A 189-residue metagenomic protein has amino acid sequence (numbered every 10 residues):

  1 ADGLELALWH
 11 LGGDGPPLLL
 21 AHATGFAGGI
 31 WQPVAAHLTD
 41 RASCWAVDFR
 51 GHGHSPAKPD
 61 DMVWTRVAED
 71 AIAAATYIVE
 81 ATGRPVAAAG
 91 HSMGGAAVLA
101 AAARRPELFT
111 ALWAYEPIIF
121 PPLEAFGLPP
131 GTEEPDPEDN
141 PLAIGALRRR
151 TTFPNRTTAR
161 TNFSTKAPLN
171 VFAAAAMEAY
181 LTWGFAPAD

Functional and structural regions predicted by a protein language model:
A1-E5: N-terminal cap/lid segment of alpha/beta-hydrolase-fold proteins
A7-A57: Conserved HGGG/HGGXW glycine-rich cap/lid loop of the alpha/beta-hydrolase fold
D14-G15, R41, G83-P85, F109: A general structural motif
A35, A75, A101-A102: A conserved amphipathic alpha-helix that caps or lines the catalytic cleft of carbohydrate- and lipid-modifying enzymes
W45, F49-A89, L128-G131: Active-site loop/oxyanion-hole signature of alpha/beta-hydrolase fold enzymes
R84-P129: Conserved hydrolase catalytic core segment
Y115-T152: A catalytic-pocket lid/entrance helix-loop region that shapes and gates access to the active site across common
A146, R150-D189: Alpha/beta-hydrolase
